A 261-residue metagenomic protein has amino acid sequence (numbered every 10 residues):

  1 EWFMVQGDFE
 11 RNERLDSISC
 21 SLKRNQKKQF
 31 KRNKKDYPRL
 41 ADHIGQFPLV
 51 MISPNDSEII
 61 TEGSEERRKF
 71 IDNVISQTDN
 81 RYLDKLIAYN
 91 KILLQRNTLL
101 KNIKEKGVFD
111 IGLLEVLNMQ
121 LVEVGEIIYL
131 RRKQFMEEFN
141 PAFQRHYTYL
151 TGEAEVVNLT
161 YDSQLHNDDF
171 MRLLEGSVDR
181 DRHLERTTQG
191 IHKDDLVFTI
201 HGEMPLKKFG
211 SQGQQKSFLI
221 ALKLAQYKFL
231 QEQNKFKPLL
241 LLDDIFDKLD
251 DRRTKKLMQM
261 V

Functional and structural regions predicted by a protein language model:
E1-E66, D72-T78, Y82, N140 (+2 more regions): Nucleotide-state sensing region of NTPase/ATPase domains
N12-R14, A88, H166: Generic, well-ordered alpha-helical segments
R24-K31, Q46, M51, Q95-I103 (+4 more regions): Short, mixed-charge, low-aromatic patches
K31-Y37, P48-L49, D56-I59, K104-G107 (+3 more regions): Short, exposed beta-strand "edge-strand" segments with a Pro/Gly-rich flavor and a Y/T-containing core
K34, D56-S57, Q77-D79, K85-I87 (+3 more regions): Short, charged/polar low-complexity linear motifs in solvent-exposed/disordered segments
A41-L49, S53-M119, E123, K207: A conserved P-loop NTPase coupling/switch region
K106-L241, K248-M260: Conserved NTPase motor "head" modules and their coupling/switch loops across ABC/AAA+ ATPases, GTPases, and GHKL ATPases
